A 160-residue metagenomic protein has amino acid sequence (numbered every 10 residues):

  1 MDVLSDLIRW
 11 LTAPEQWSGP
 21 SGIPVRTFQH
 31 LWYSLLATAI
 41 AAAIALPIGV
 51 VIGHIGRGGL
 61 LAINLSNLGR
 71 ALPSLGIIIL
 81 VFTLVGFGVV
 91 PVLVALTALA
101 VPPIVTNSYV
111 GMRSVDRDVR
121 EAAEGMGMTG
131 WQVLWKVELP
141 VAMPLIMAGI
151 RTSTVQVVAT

Functional and structural regions predicted by a protein language model:
M1-T38: Periplasmic/extracellular loop-to-transmembrane helix junction in inner-membrane transport proteins
V25-Y33, F82-P103, M143: Loop-to-helix entry region at the N-terminal start of transmembrane alpha-helices in multi-pass membrane transporters
R26, H30-T38, L65, G69-L75 (+3 more regions): Loop-to-transmembrane-helix entry motif
L31, L35, A39-P47, V51 (+1 more regions): Generic alpha-helical transmembrane segments of integral inner-membrane proteins, especially permease/transport modules
L35, A98, G130-T160: Transmembrane alpha-helices
I48-V81, I104-S114, E121: Cytoplasmic-entry segments and transmembrane alpha-helices of multi-pass inner-membrane transporters
H54, L84-G86, V157: Helix-loop interface residues and adjacent transmembrane-helix termini in multi-pass membrane transporters, primarily
M112-D118, A122-A142: Short helix-to-coil transition segments within interhelical loops that connect adjacent transmembrane helices
